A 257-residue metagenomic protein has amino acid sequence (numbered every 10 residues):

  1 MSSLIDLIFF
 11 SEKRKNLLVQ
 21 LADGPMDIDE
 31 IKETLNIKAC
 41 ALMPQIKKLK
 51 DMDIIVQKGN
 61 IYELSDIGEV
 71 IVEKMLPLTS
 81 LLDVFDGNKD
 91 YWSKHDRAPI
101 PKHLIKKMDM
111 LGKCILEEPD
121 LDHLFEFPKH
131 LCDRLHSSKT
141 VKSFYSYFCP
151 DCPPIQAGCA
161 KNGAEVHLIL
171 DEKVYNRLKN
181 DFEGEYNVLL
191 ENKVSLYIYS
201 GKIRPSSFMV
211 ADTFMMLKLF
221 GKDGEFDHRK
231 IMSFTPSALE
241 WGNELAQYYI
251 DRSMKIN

Functional and structural regions predicted by a protein language model:
M1-V84: Basic, Lys/Arg-rich alpha-helical nucleic-acid-recognition elements, primarily the DNA-binding modules of transcription
G24, S146-P150, K202: Short beta->alpha connector loops
K48, Y199-I203, E225: Short solvent-exposed loop/turn micro-motifs enriched in small/polar/acidic residues
T79-H130, R134-S137: Amphipathic alpha-helical dimerization/coiled-coil segments that flank or bridge DNA-binding/regulatory modules
S93-D96, K222-N257: Signature of lipid phosphatidyltransferase scaffolds
L131-Y186: Primarily the HKD phosphodiesterase
E172-S206, A211: HKD-type phospholipase D/PLD-like phosphodiesterase module
